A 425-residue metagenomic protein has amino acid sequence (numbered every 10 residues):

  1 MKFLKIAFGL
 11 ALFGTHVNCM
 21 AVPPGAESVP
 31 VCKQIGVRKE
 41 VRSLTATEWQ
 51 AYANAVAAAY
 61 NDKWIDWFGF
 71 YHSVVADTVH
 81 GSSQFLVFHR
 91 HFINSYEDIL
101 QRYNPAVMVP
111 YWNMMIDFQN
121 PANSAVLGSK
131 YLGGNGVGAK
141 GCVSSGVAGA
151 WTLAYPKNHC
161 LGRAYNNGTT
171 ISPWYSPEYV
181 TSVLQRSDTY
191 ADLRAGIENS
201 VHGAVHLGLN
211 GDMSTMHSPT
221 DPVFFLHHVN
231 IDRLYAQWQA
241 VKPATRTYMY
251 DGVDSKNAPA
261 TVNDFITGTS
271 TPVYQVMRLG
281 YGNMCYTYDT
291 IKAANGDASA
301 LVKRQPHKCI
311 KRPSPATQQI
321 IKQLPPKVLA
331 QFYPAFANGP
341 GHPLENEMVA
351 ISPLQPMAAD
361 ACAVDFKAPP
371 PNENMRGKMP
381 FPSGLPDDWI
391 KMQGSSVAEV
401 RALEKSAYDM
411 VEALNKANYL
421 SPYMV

Functional and structural regions predicted by a protein language model:
M1-P24: Fungal secretory targeting signals
N18-S82, V87-V425: Intrinsically disordered, flexible peripheral segments
